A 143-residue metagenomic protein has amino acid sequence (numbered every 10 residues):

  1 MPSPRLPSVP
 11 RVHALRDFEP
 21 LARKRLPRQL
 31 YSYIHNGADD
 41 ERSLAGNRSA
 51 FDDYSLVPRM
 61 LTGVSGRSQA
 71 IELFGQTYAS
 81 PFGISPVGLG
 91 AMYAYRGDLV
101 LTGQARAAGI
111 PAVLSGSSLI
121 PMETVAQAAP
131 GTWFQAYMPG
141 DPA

Functional and structural regions predicted by a protein language model:
P2-G75: An N-cap/entry alpha-helix motif that binds or orients negatively charged groups
P27, I84, A105: Conserved, mostly hydrophobic/aromatic
S65-G75, V113-T124: Short, charged beta->alpha transition segments
F82-S85, A112-L114, T132-A136: Hydrophobic faces of well-ordered beta-strands that scaffold small-molecule active sites in alpha/beta enzyme cores
P86-M92: Glycine-rich phosphate/pyrophosphate-binding beta-alpha loops
A94-D98, L114-P130, M138-A143: Active-site-adjacent beta->alpha loops and helix N-cap segments on the catalytic face of soluble alpha/beta enzymes
L99-R106: Glycine-rich beta-alpha loop segments
